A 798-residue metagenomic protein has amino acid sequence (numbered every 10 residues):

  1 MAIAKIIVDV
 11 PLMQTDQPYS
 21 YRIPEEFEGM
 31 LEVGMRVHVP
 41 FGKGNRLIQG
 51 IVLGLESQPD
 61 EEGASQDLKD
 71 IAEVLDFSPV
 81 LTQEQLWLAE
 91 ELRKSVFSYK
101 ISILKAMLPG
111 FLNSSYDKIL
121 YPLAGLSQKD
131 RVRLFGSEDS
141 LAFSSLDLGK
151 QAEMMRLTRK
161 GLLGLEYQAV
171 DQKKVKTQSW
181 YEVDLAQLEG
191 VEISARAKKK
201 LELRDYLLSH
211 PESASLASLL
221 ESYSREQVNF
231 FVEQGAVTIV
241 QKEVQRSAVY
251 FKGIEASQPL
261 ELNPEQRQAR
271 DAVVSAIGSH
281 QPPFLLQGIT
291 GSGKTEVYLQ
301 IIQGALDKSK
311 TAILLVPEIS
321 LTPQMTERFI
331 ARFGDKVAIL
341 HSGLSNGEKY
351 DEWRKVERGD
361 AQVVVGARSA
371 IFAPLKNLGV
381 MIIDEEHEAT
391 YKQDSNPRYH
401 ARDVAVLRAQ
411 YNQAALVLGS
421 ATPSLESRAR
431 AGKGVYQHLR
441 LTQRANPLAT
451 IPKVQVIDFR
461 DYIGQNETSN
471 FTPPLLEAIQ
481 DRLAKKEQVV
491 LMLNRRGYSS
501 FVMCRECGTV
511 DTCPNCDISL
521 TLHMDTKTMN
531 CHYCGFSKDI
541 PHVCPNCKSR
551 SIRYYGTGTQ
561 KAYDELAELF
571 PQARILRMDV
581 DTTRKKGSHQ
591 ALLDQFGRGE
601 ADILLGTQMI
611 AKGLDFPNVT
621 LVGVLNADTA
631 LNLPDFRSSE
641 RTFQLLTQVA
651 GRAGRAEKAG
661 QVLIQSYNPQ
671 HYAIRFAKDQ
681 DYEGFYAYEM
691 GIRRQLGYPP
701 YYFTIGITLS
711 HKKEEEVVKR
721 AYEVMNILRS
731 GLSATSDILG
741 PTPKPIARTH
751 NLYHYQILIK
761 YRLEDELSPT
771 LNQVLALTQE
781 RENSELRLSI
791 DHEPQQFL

Functional and structural regions predicted by a protein language model:
M1-I3, D16, N45, K486 (+4 more regions): A general secondary-structure signal for short beta-strands and their flanking turns/coil in non-transmembrane regions
M1-V364, I371-V404, R408-S420, G434-N446 (+3 more regions): Accessory, non-ATPase domains that flank or precede helicase/AAA+ motor cores in DNA-metabolism machines
D9, R131-L134, R694-P699, K744-H750: Short, flexible, solvent-exposed loop/turn segments with mixed acidic/basic and small polar residues
E90-R93, R204, L476, Y563 (+4 more regions): Generic solvent-exposed, charged/amphipathic alpha-helical segments that serve as macromolecular interface scaffolds
E166, V240, G366, M492 (+4 more regions): Solvent-exposed beta-strand sheet faces enriched in polar/charged residues
S257-N263, R267, S279-V718, Q756-I757 (+1 more regions): Inter-lobe coupling/hinge segments of SF2-like helicase ATPases
F703-L709, E714-K760: Long, well-ordered amphipathic alpha-helical subdomains in the mid-to-C-terminal portions of large enzyme subunits
